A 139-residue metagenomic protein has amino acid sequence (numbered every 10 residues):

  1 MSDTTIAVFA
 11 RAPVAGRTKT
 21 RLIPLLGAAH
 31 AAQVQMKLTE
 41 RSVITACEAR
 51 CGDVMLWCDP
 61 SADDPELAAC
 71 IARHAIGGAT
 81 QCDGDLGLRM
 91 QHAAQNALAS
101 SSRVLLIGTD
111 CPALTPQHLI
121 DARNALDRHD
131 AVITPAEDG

Functional and structural regions predicted by a protein language model:
M1-R21: N-terminal nucleotide-binding beta1-loop-alpha1 segment
F9-V14, D59-A62, E137-G139: Short glycine-enriched loops at secondary-structure junctions
R21-H30: Short glycine-enriched, charge-decorated loop/helix-capping segments at active-site entrances that position
Q33-G52: A short, N-terminal amphipathic alpha-helix
C51-P60: Short beta-strand/loop segment that forms part of the nucleotide-sugar
E66-R103: Short phosphate-binding loop-to-helix
I107-T109: Active-site acidic Asp-centered loop
P112-G139: Conserved donor-nucleotide/metal-binding helix-loop-beta segment in metal-dependent transferases, i.e., the alpha-helix
